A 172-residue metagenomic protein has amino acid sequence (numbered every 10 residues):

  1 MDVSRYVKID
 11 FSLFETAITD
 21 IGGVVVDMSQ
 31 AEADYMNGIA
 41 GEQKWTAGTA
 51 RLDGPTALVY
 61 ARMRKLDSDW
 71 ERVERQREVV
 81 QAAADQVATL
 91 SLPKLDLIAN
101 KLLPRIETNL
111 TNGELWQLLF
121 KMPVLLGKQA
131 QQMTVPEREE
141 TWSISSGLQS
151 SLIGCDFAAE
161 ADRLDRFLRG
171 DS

Functional and structural regions predicted by a protein language model:
M1-R5, R62-E71, A84-T89, K101-T108 (+2 more regions): Second-shell loop/turn segments in exported
M1-S4, I9-V24, S29, A82-L90 (+5 more regions): Structured segments of extracytoplasmic/periplasmic soluble domains in secreted or envelope-associated proteins
S4-F11, A50, G54, D69-R77 (+3 more regions): Solvent-exposed, acidic/flexible segments
R5-K8, Y60, Q131-T134: Structural recognition of the beta-strand scaffold that forms the well-ordered cores of secreted hydrolase catalytic
L13-T16, D20, T56, R75-A82 (+6 more regions): Extracytoplasmic/secreted proteins, especially bacterial periplasmic and envelope-associated proteins
E15-K94: Flexible, polar/acidic helix-loop-strand segments at domain edges
T16, A33-Y35, D67-W70, R105 (+5 more regions): A broad, structure-centric signal for solvent-exposed, well-ordered loop/edge residues that line or flank functional
L52, N109-S172: C-terminal solvent-exposed extensions
